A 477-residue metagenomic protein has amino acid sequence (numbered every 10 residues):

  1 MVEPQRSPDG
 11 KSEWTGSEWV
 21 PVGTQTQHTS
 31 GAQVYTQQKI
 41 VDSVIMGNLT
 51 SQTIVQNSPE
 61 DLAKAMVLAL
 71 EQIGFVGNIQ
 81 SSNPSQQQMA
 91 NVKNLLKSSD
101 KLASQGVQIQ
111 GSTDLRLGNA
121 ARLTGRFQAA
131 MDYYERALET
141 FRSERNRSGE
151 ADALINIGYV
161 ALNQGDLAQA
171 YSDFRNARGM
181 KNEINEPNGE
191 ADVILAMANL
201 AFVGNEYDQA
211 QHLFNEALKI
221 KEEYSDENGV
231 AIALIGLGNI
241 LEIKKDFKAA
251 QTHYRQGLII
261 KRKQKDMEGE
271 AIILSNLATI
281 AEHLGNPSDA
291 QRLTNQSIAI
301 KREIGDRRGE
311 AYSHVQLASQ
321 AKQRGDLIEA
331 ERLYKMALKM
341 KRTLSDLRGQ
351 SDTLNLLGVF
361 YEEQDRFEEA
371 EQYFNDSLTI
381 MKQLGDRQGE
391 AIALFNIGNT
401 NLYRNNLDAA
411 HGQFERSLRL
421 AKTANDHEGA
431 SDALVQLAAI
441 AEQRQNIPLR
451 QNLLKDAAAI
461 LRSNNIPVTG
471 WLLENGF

Functional and structural regions predicted by a protein language model:
S17-N94, Q108-I109: Long, low-complexity intrinsically disordered regions enriched in small/polar and proline/glycine residues
Q88, V107, F127, R147 (+9 more regions): Inter-repeat boundary and helix-capping residues of tandem alpha-helical solenoids
S112-L123, S148-N163, N188-V203, N228-I243 (+9 more regions): Conserved alpha-helical positions within TPR/SEL1-like repeat arrays
R419, A439-I466: TPR/TPR-like (Sel1-like) alpha-helical repeat modules
